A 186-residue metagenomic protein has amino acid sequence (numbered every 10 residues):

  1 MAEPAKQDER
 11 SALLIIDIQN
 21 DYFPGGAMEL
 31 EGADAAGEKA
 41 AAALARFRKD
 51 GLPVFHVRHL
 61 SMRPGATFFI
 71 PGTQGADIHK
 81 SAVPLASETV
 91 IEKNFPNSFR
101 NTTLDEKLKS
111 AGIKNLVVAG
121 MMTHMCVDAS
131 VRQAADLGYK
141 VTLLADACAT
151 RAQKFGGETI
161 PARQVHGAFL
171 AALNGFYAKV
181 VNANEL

Functional and structural regions predicted by a protein language model:
M1-A12, E38-D50, T67-L186: Active-site-adjacent betaalpha module
L13-I18: N-terminal nucleotide-binding beta1-loop-alpha1 segment
N20-D21, G175: Intrinsically disordered, low-complexity segments enriched in small/polar residues
Y22-G26, R63-A66, R151-K154: A short acidic, helix-capping loop that chelates divalent metal ions and anchors anionic groups
F23-A33, G157-T159: Acidic/histidine-rich helix-loop elements that form or flank divalent-metal/phosphate-binding sites at the catalytic
G25, V57-H59, E92, A145: Short beta-strands and strand-loop turn motifs
F47-M62: Von Willebrand factor
